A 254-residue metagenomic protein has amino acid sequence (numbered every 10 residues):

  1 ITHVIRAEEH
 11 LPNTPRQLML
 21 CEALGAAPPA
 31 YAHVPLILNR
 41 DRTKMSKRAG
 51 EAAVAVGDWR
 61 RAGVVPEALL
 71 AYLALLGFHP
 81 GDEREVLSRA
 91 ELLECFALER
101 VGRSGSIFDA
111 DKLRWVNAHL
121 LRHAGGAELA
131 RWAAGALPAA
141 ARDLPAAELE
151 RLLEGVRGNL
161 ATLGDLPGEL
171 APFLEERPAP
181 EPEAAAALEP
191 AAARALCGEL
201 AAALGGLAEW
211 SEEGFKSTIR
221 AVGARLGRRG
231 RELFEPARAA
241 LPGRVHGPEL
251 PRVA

Functional and structural regions predicted by a protein language model:
I1-A23, E199: Structured secondary-structure scaffolds
P12, E22-P180, P242-A254: Catalytic adenosine-cofactor/nucleotide-binding cores of aminoacyl-tRNA synthetases and other
R16, A68, L196: Charged catalytic carboxylate motif
P182-G214, I219: Long, amphipathic alpha-helical coiled-coil segments characteristic of histidine-phosphotransfer scaffolds
E213-A254: Charged substrate- and nucleic-acid-binding regions of tRNA-handling and nucleotidyl-transfer enzymes, centered on
